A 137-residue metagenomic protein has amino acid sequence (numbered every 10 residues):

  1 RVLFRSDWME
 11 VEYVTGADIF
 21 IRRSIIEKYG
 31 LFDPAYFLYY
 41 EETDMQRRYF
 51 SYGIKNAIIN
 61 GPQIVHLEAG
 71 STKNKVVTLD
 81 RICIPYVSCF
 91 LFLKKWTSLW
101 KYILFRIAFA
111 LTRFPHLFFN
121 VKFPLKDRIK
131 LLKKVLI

Functional and structural regions predicted by a protein language model:
V2-L3: Short, small-residue-biased leader/transition segments that mark boundaries at the very start of proteins
S6-D7, Y29, S71-K75, T97: A short, mixed-charge helix-start or loop-turn motif at secondary-structure junctions
D7, E12-Q63: A short, conserved alpha-helix in the catalytic core of glycosyltransferases
I19, G70, F114-L117: Hydrophobic transmembrane alpha-helices of multi-pass small-molecule transporters
F37, V65-V87: Nucleotide-sugar-dependent glycosyltransferase catalytic core
Y52, L67, F92: Phosphate/oxyanion-binding loops and surfaces in catalytic or ligand/nucleic-acid-binding neighborhoods
L79-K94, L99-I137: Non-catalytic, C-terminal membrane-associated alpha-helical segments of glycosyltransferases
